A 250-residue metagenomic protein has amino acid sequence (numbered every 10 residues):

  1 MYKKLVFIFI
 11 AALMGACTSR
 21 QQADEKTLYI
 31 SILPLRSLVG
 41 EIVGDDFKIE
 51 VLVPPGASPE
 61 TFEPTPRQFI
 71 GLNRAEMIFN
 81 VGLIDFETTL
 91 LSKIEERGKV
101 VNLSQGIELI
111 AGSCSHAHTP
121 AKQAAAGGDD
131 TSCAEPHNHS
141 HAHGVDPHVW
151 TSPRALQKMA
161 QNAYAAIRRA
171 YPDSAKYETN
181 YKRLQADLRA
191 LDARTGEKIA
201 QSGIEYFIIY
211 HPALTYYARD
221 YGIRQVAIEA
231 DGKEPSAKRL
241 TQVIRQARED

Functional and structural regions predicted by a protein language model:
M1-Y2, T18: Generic N-terminal leader/processing signal
Y2-I8: Sec-dependent signal peptide recognition, specifically the positively charged N-region followed immediately by
I8-F9, Q123: Intrinsically disordered, low-complexity segments enriched in polar/charged small residues
I10-T18: Hydrophobic h-region of N-terminal signal peptides that target proteins for export in Gram-negative bacteria
C17-D250: Extracytoplasmic metal-acquisition and chelation regions
